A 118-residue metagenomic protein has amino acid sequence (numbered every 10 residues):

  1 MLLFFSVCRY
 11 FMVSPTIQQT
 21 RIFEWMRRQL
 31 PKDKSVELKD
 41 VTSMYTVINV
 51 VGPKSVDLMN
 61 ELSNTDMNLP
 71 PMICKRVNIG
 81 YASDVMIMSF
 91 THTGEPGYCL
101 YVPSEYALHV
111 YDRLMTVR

Functional and structural regions predicted by a protein language model:
M1-R118: Basic, glycine/lysine-rich polyanion-binding surfaces/domains
